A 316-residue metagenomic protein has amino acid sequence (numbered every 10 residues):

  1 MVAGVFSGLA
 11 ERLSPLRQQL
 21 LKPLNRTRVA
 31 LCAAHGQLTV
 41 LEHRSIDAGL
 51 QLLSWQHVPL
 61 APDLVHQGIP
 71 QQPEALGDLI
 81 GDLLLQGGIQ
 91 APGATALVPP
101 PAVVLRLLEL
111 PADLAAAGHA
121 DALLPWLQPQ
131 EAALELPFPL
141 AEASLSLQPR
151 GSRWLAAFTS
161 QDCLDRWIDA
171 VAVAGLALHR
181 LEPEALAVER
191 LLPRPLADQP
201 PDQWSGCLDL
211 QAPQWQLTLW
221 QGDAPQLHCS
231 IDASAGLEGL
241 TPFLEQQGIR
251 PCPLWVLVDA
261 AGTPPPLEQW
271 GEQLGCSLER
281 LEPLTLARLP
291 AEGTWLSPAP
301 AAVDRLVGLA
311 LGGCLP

Functional and structural regions predicted by a protein language model:
M1-P316: Hydrophobic/aromatic-enriched cytosolic interaction surfaces used to assemble or bind macromolecules
